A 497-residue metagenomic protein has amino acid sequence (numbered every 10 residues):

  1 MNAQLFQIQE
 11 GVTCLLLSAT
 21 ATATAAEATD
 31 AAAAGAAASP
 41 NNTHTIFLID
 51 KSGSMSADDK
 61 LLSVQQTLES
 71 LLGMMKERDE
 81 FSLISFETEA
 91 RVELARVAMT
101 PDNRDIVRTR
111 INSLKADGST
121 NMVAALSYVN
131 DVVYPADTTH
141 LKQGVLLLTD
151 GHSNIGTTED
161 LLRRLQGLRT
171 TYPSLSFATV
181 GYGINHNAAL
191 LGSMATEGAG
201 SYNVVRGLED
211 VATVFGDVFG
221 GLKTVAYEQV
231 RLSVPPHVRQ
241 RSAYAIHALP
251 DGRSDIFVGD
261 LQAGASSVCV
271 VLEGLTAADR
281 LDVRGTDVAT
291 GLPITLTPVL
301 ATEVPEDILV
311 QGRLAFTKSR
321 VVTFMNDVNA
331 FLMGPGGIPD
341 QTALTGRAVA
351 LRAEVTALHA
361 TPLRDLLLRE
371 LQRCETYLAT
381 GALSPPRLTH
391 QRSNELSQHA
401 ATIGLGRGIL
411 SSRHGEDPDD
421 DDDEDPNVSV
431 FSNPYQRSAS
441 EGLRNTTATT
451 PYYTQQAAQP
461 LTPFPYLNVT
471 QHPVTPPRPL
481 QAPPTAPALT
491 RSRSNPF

Functional and structural regions predicted by a protein language model:
N2-R231, T276-A277, D419, P487-S492 (+1 more regions): Exposed acidic/Ser/Thr-rich ligand/metal-binding surfaces
F6-I8, S18, P235, R284-T286 (+1 more regions): A structural detector for beta-sheet-dominated domains
L15-L17, V270-L272, L281-G285: OB-fold and OB-like beta-barrel modules that bind single-stranded nucleic acids
F215-F219, S254-F257, V268-C269: Glycine-rich, charged/polar anion/phosphate-binding loops that engage phosphate groups from diverse ligands
H237-A245, T290-L292: Short aromatic-acidic-glycine turn motif
Y244-G264: Extracellular adhesion/glycan-binding regions together with long Ser/Thr- and acidic-residue-rich low-complexity tracts
L261-A278: Low-complexity, intrinsically disordered segments enriched in Ser/Thr together with acidic residues
L275-F497: Long, acidic serine/threonine- and proline-rich intrinsically disordered regions
